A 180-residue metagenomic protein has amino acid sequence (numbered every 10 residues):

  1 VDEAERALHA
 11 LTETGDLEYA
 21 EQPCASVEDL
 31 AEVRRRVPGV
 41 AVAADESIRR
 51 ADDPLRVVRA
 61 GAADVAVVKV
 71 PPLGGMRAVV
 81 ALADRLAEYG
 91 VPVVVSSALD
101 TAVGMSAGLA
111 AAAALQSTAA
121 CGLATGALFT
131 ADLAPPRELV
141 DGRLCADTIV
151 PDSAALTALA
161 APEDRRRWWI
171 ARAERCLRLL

Functional and structural regions predicted by a protein language model:
V1-G104, T130-A134, E138-L139: Catalytic core of soluble alpha/beta enzymes
L99-L180: Flexible C-terminal active-site loop/helix
